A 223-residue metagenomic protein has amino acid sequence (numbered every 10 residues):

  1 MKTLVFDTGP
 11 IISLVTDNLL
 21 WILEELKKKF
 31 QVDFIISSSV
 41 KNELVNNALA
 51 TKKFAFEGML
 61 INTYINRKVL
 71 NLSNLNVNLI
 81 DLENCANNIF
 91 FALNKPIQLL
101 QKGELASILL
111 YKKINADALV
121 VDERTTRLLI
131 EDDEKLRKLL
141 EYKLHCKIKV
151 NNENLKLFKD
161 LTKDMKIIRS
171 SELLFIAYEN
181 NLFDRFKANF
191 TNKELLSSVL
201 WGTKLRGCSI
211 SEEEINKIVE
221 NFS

Functional and structural regions predicted by a protein language model:
K2-D117, R124-S223: Active-site-proximal, substrate-binding regions of enzyme catalytic domains and RNA-binding/basic surfaces
